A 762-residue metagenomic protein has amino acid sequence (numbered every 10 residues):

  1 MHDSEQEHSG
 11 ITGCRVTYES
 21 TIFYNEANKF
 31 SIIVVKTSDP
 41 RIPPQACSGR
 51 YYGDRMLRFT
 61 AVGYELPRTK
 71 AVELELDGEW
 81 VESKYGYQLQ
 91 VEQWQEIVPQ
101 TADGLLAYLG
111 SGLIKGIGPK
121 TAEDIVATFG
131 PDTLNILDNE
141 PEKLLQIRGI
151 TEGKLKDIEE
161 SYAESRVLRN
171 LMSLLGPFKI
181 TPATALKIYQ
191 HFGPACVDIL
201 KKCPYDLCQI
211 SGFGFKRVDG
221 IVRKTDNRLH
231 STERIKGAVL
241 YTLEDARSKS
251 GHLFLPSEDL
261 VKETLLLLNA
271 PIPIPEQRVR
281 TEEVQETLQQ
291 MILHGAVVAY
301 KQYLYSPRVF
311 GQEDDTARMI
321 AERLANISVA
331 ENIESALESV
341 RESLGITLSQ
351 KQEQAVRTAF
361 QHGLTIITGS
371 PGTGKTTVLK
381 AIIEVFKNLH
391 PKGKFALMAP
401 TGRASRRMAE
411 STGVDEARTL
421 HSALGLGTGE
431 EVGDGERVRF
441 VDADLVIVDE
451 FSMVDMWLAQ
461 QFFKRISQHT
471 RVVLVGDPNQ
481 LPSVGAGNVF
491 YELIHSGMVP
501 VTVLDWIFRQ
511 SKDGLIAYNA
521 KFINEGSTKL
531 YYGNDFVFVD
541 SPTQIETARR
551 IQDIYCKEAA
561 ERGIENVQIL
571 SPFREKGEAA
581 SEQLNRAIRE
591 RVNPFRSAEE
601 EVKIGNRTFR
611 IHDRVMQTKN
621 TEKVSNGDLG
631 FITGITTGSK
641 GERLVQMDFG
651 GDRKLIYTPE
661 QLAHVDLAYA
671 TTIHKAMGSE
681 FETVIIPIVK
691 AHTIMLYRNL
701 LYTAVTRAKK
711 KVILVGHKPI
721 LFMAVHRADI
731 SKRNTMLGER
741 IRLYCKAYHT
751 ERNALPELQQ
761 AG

Functional and structural regions predicted by a protein language model:
M1-N332, G762: Accessory, non-ATPase domains that flank or precede helicase/AAA+ motor cores in DNA-metabolism machines
L113, Q209, G369, A399 (+1 more regions): The Walker A (P-loop) glycine that initiates the GxxxxGKT/S ATP-binding motif of P-loop NTPases
G345-Q361: N-terminal pre-P-loop "Q-motif" helix
Q361-I367: Pre-Walker A (Motif I) flank of P-loop NTPase domains
I366, T377, A381, V385 (+7 more regions): Conserved helicase motor core of SF1/SF2 NTP-dependent helicases
G374: Conserved glycine(s) of the Walker
P478-K623, T633-T636, Y744, E757-Q760: Conserved helicase motor core of P-loop NTPases
D628-G762: C-terminal accessory regions
